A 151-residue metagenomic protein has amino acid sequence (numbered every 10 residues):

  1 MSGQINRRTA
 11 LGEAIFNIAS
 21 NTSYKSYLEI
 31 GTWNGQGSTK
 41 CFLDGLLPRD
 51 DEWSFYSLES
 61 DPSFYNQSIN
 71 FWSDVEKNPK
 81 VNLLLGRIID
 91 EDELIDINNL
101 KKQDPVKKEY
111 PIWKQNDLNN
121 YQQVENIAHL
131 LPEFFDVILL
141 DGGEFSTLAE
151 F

Functional and structural regions predicted by a protein language model:
M1-F151: A short alpha-helical cap/connector motif
